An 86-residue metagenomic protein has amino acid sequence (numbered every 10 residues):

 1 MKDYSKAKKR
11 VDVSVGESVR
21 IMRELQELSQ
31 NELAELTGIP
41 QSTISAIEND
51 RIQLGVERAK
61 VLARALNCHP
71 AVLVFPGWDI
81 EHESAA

Functional and structural regions predicted by a protein language model:
M1-A7, R64, V74-A86: Short, charged recognition helix plus adjacent turn of helix-turn-helix-like nucleic-acid-binding domains
K2-L25: A short, Lys/Arg-rich alpha-helix, primarily the initiator
E17-L36, V61: Short basic helix-loop element that most often maps to the first helix and adjoining turn of HTH DNA-binding modules
G38-L54: Recognition helix of helix-turn-helix/homeodomain-like DNA-binding domains that insert into the DNA major groove
Q53-V56, H82-S84: Short, solvent-exposed alpha-helical "recognition" segments
E57-V72: DNA major-groove recognition helix of helix-turn-helix/homeodomain DNA-binding modules
